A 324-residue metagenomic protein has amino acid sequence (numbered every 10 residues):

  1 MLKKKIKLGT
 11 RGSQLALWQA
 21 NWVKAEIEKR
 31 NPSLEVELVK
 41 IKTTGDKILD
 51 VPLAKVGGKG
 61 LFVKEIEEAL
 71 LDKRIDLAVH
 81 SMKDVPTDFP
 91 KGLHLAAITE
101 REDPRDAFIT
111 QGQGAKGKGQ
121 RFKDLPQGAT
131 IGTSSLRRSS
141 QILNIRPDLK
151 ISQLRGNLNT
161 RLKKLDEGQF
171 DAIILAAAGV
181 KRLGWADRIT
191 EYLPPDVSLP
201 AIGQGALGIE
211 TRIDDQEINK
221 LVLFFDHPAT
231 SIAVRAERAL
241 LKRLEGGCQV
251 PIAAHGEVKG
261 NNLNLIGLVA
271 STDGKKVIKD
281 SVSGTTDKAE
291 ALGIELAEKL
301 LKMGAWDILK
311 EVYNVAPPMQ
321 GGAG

Functional and structural regions predicted by a protein language model:
L2-K42, K47-L49, K55, M82 (+3 more regions): Small-molecule-sensing regulatory modules
K7-G9, A78, A96, G132 (+1 more regions): Short, well-ordered beta-strand segments
V51-D76: Short, structured active-site "lid" loops
E68, F122-K123, K163: Alpha-helical segments flanking ligand/cofactor-binding loops in enzyme cores
A69, V85-P90: Extracytoplasmic loops/domains of multi-pass membrane proteins
L71-H80, T130, G168-L175: Alpha-to-beta junction loops
M82-K83, K91-D148: A conserved helix-loop-strand patch within extracytoplasmic ligand-binding domains of the periplasmic binding
D88-F89, Q141, L183-G184: Glycine/Thr-rich phosphate-binding loops of Rossmann-like dinucleotide-binding domains
